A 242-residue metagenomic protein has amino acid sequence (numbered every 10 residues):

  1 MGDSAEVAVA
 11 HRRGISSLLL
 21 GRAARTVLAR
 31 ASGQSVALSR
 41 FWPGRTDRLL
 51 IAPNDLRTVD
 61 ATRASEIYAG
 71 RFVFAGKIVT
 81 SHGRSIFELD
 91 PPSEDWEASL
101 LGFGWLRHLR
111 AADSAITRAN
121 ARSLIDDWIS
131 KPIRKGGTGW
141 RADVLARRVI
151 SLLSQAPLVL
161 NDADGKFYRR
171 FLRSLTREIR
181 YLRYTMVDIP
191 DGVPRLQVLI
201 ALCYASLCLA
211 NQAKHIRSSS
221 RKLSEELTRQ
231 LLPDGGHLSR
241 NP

Functional and structural regions predicted by a protein language model:
M1-H82: Extreme N-terminal leader/anchor segments
D3-A10, G14, E88, P92 (+3 more regions): A near-ubiquitous, low-amplitude feature marking generic local secondary-structure context
A37-R63, K77-A111, D191-C208: Long, acidic, intrinsically disordered low-complexity segments
F72, F87, H237: Short clusters of hydrophobic/aromatic residues that line enzyme substrate/ligand-binding pockets
E94-P242: Aromatic-lined, polymer-binding surfaces characteristic of secreted/periplasmic polysaccharide-degrading enzymes
